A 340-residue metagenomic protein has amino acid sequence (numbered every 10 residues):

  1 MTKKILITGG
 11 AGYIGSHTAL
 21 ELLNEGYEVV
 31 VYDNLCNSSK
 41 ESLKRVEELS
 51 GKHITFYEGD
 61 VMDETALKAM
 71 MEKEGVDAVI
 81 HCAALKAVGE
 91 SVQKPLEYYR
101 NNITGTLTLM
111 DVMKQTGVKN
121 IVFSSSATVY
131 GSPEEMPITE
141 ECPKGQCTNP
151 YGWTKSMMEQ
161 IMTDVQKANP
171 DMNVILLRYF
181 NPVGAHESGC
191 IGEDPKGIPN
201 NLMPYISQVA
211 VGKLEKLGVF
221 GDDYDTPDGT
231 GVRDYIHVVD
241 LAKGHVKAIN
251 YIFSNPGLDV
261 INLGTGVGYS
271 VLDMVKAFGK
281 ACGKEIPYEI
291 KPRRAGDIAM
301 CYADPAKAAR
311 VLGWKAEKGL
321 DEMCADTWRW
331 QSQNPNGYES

Functional and structural regions predicted by a protein language model:
M1-A185: N-terminal Rossmann-like NAD(P)+-binding domain of SDR-like oxidoreductases, especially those catalyzing
Y13, N149, R178, E193 (+4 more regions): Amphipathic alpha-helical recognition patches that constitute DNA-binding helices
G59, Y98, Q146, D194-I198 (+4 more regions): Pocket-edge positions in alpha/beta enzyme catalytic cores
Y99, T148-S156, G192-N200, P204 (+1 more regions): Short-chain dehydrogenase/reductase
G184-H186, D223-Y224: Short, basic/glycine-rich phosphate-binding loops at helix/coil junctions that contact nucleotide phosphates
S188-C190: Catalytic core of nucleotidyl cyclases, primarily class III adenylyl/guanylyl cyclases
L202-S340: C-terminal substrate-binding subdomain of Rossmann-fold SDR/epimerase-dehydratase oxidoreductases
